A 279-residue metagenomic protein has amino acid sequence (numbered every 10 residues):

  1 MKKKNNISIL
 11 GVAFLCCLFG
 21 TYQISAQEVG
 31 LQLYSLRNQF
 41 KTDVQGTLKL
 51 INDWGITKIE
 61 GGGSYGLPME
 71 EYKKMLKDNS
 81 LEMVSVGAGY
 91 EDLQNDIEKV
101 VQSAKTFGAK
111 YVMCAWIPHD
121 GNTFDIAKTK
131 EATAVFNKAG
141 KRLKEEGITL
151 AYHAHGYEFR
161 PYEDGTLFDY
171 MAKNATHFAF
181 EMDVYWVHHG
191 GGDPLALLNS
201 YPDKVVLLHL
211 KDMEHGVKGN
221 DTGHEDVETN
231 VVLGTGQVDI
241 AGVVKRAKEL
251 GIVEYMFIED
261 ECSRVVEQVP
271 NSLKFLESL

Functional and structural regions predicted by a protein language model:
M1-I7: Positively charged n-region of N-terminal signal peptides that target proteins for export
K2, Y22-Y111: N-terminal pre-domain/capping segments
L10-T21: Bacterial N-terminal signal peptides
S25-W54, G108, G165-F168, K173-A179 (+1 more regions): Histidine-acidic metal/acid-base catalytic patches
V29-Q32, I59-G61, M83-A88, V112-C114 (+4 more regions): Hydrophobic faces of well-ordered beta-strands that scaffold small-molecule active sites in alpha/beta enzyme cores
R37-T42, E60-E70, A88-D96, D120-T123 (+4 more regions): Acidic-and-aromatic substrate-binding clefts and catalytic sites of carbohydrate-active enzymes
N52, K73, K77, K105 (+6 more regions): Surface-exposed amphipathic alpha-helices with a cationic face
T57-K58, Y90-A179, V266: Active-site acidic/histidine proton-transfer and metal-coordination neighborhood in alpha/beta enzyme cores
